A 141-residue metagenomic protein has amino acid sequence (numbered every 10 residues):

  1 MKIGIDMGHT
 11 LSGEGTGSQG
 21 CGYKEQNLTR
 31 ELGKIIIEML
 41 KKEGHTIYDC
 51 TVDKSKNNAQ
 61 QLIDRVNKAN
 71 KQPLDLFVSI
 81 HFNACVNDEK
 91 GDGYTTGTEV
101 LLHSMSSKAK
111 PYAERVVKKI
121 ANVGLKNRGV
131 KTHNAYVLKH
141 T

Functional and structural regions predicted by a protein language model:
M1-G22: Short glycine-rich His-centered loop
N27-T141: Active-site-proximal helix/loop segments of hydrolytic enzymes
